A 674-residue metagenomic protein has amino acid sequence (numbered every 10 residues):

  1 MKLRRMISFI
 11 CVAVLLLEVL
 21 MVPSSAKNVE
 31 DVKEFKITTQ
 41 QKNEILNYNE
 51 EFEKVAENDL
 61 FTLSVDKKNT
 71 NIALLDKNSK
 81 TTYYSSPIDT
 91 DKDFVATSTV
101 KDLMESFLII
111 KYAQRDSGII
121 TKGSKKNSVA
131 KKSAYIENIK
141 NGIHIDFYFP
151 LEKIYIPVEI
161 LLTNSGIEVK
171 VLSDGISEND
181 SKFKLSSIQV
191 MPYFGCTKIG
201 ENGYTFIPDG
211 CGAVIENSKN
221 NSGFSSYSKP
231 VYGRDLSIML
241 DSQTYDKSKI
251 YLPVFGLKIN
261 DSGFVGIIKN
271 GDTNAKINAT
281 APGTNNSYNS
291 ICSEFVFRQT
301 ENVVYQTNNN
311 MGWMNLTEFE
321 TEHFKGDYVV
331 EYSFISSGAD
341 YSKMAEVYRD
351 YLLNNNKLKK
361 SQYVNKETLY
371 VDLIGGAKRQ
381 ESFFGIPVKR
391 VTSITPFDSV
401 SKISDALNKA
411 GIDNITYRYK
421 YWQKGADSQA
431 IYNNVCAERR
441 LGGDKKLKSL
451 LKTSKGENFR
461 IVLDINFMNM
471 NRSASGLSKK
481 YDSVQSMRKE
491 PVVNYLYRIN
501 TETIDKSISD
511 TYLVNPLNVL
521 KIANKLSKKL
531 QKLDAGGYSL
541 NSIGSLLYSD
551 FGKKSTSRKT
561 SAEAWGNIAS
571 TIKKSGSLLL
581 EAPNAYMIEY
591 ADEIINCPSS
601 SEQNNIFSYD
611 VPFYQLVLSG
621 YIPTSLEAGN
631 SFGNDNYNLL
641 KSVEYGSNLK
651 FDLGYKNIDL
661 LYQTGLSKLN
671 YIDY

Functional and structural regions predicted by a protein language model:
R4-S24: Sec-dependent N-terminal signal peptides of Gram-positive bacterial secreted proteins and lipoproteins
P23-S361: N-terminal accessory beta-strand-rich subdomains and adjacent acidic, glycine-rich linkers that precede catalytic cores
N47, K54-D59, L75, S85 (+4 more regions): Carbohydrate-active enzymes and regulators
L60, V171, L407, S454 (+2 more regions): Conserved, mostly hydrophobic/aromatic
V65-K77, K247-S248, L257-I291, Q299 (+3 more regions): Active-site-proximal substrate-binding groove within the catalytic cores of carbohydrate-active enzymes
V190, Y417-Y419, L463, L540-S542 (+1 more regions): Conserved beta-strand positions
Y341-N355, P396-A406, L513-S539: An active-site-proximal structural segment forming one wall of the substrate-binding cleft that immediately precedes
V364-K521, S545-S549: Aromatic-lined carbohydrate-binding/catalytic grooves of carbohydrate-active enzymes
